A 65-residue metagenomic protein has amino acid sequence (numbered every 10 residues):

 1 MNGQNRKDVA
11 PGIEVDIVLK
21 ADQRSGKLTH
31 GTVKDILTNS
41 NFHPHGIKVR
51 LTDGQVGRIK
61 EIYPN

Functional and structural regions predicted by a protein language model:
N2-N65: Basic/aromatic-rich interaction segments and small domains that mediate binding to polyanionic partners
